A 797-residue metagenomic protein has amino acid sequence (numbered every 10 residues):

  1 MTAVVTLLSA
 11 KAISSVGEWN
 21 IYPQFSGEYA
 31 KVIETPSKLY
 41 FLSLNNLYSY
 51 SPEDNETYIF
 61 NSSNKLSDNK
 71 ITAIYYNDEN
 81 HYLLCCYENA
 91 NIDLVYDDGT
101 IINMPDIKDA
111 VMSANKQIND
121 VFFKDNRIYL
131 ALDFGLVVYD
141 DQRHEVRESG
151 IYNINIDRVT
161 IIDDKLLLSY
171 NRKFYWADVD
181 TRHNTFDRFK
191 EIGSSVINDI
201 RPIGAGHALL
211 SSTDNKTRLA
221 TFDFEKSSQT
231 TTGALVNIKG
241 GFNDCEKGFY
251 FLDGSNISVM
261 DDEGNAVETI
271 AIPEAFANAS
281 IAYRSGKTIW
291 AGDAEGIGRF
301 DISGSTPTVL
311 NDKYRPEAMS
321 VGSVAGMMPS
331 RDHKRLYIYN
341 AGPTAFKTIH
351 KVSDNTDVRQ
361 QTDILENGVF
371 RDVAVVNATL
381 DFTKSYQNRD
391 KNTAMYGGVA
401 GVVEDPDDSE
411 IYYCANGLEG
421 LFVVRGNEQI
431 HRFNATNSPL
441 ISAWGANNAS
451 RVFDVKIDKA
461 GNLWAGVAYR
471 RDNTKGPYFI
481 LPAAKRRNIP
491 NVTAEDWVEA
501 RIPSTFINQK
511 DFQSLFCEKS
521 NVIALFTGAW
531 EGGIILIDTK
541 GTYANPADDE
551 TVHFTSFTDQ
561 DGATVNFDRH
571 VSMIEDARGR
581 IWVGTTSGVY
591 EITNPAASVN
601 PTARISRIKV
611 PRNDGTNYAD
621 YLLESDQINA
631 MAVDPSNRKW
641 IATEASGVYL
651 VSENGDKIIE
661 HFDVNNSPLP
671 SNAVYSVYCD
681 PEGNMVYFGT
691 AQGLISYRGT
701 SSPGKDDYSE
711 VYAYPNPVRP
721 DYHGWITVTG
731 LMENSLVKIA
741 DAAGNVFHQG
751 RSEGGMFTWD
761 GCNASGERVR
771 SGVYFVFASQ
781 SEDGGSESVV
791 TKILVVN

Functional and structural regions predicted by a protein language model:
V16-T35, N61-D78, M104-K124, R147-I162 (+12 more regions): Short coil-to-beta transitions that initiate beta-strands within beta-rich domains
K38-F41, Y82-C85, R127-L130, K165-L168 (+10 more regions): Conserved beta-propeller blade signature
Y48, A90-I92, G135-V137, K173-Y175 (+10 more regions): Short glycine/acidic-enriched loop and turn motifs that connect beta-strands
S62, S752-G785: Short, surface-exposed loop/turn motifs with a glycine/proline- and acidic-biased composition
G99-T100, V179-H183, I302-P307, V352-V358 (+7 more regions): Short loop/turn segments immediately following beta-strands, especially the blade-tip and inter-blade linker loops
A673-G704: Blade-level signature of beta-propeller repeat domains, shared across WD40, Kelch, NHL, RCC1 and BNR/Asp-box propellers
D706-K738, M756-W759, G784: Glycine-centered coil/turn sites that cap beta-strands in beta-rich domains
L736-F747, Y774: Short, glycine-anchored, charge-dense loop/turn motifs used at functional sites
